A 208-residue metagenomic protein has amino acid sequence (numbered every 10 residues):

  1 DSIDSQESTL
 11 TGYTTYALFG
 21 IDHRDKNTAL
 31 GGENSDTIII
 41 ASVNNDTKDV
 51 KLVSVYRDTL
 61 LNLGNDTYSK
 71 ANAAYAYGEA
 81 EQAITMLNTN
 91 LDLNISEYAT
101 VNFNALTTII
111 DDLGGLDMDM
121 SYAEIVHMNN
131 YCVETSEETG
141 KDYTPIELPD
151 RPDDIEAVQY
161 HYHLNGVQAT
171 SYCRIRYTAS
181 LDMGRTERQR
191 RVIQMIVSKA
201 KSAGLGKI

Functional and structural regions predicted by a protein language model:
D1-I208: Non-catalytic, solvent-exposed segments at the cell envelope interface
